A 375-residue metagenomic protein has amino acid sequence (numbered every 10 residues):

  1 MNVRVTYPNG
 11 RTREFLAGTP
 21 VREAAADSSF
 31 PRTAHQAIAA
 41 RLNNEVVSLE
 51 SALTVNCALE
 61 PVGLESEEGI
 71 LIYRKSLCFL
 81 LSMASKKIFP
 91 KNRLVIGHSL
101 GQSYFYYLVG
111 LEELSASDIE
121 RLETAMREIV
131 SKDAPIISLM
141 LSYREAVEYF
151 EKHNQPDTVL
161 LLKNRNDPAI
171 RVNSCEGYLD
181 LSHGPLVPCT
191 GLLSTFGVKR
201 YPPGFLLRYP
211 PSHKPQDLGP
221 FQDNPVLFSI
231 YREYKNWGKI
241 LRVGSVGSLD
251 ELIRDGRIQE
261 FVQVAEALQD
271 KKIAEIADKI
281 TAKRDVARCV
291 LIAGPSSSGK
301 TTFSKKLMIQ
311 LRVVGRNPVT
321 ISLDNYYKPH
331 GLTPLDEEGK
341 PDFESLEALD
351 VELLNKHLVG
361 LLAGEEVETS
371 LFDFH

Functional and structural regions predicted by a protein language model:
M1-C78, S82-L100, L111, R121-A125 (+1 more regions): Ubiquitin-like/PB1-type beta-grasp interaction modules and other compact soluble beta-rich domains
S51-I70, R93-G101, F105-R284: Auxiliary tRNA-acceptor-end handling modules of aminoacyl-tRNA synthetases
V290-I292: Hydrophobic anchor at the beta1->P-loop junction of P-loop NTPases
S297: Walker A (P-loop) phosphate-binding loop of P-loop NTPases
K300: Conserved lysine of the Walker
F303, L307: Hydrophobic positions on the alpha1 helix immediately C-terminal to the Walker A/P-loop
I309-V319: Post-Walker A helix-loop "phosphate-sensing" segment adjacent to the P-loop in P-loop NTPases
V319, K328, L332-F372: Conserved nucleotide-sensing/catalytic segment adjacent to the nucleotide-binding pocket in NTP-handling enzymes
